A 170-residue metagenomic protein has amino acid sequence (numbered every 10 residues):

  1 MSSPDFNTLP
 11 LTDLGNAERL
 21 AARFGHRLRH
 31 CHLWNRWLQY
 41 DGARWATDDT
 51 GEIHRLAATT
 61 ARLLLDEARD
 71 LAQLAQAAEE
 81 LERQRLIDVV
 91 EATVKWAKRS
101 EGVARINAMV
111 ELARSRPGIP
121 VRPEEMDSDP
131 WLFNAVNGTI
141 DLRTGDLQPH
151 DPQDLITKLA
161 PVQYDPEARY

Functional and structural regions predicted by a protein language model:
M1-Y170: Intein modules and their embedded homing endonuclease domains
